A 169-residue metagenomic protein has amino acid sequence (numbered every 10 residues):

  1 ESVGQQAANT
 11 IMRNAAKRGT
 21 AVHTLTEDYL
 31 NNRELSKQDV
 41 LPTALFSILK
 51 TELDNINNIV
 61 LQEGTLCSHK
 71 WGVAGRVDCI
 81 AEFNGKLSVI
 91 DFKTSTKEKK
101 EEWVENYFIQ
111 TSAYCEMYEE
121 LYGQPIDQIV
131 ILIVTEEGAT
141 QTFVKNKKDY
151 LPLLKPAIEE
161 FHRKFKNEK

Functional and structural regions predicted by a protein language model:
E1-A74: Metal-dependent nuclease catalytic cores that hydrolyze phosphodiester bonds in DNA/RNA, characterized by
E63-F165: Mg2+/Mn2+-dependent nuclease catalytic core
N167-K169: Glycine- and charge-rich intrinsically disordered segments
